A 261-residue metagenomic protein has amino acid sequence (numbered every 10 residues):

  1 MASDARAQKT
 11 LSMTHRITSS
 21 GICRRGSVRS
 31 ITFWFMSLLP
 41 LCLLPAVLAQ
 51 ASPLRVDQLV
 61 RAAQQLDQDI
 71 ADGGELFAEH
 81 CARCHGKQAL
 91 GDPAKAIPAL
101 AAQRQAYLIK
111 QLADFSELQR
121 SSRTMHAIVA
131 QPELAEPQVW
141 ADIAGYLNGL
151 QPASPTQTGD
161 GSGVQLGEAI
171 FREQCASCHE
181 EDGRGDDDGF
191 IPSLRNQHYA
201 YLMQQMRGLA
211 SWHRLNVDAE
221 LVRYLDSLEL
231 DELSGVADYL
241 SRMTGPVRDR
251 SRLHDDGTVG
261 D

Functional and structural regions predicted by a protein language model:
M1-R29: N-terminal secretory signal peptides that target proteins for export/translocation
I31-A46: Bacterial N-terminal signal peptides
Q50-L76, G91-A96, G145-I170, V259-D261: Electrostatic cytochrome c docking/interface patches
Q68, D72, L76, Y107 (+8 more regions): Extracytoplasmic/secreted proteins, especially bacterial periplasmic and envelope-associated proteins
G74, G86, L90-Q119, H126-Q131 (+3 more regions): Gly/Gly-Pro-rich "capping" loops immediately C-terminal to redox-active cysteine motifs in periplasmic/lumenal
C81-K87, I143, G167, R172-D182 (+2 more regions): The canonical Cys-X-X-Cys-His
P93-A99, F115-Q151, P155-S162, D188-S193 (+3 more regions): Axial heme c-ligation environment in periplasmic c-type cytochrome domains
